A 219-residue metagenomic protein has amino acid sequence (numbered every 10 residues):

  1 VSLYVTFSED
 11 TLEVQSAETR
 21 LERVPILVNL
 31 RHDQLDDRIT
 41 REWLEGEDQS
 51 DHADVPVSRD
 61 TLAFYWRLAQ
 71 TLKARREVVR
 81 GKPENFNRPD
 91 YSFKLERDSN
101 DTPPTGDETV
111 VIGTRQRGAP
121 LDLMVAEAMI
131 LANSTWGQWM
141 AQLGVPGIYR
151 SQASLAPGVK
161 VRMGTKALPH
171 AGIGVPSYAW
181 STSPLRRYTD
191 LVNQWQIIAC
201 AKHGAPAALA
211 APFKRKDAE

Functional and structural regions predicted by a protein language model:
V1-E219: Electropositive polyanion-binding surfaces
